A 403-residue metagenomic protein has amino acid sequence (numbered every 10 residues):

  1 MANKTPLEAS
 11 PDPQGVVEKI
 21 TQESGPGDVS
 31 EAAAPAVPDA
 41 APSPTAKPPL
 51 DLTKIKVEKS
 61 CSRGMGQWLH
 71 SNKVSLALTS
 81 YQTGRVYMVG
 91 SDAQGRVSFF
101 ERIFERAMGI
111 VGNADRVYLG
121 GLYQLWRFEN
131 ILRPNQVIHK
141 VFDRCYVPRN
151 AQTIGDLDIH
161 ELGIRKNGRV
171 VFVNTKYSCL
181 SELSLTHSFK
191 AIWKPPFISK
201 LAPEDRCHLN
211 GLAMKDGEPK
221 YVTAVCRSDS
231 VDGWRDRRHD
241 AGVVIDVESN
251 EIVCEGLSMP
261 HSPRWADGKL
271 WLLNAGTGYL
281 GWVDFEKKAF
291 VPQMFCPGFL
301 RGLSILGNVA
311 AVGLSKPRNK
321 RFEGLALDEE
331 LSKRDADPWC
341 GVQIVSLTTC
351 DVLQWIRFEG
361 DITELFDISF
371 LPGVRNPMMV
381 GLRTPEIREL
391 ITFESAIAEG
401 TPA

Functional and structural regions predicted by a protein language model:
K59-S71, I103-R116, Q152-R169, I198-K220 (+4 more regions): Beta-rich, blade/repeat-based domains predominating in secreted/periplasmic proteins but also intracellular
C61-K73, W126-V137, V222-H239, G313-D337 (+1 more regions): Short, conserved, GDST-rich strand-edge loop motifs in beta-rich repeat architectures
S62, L257-L347: Loop/turn-rich, solvent-exposed surfaces of beta-rich toroidal or solenoidal domains
L78-Y81, Y118-Q124, I164-R165, V170-Y177 (+6 more regions): Conserved beta-strand positions in repeat-built beta-propeller and related beta-rich domains
S91-A93, I131, S184-H187, V247-S249 (+2 more regions): Short loop/turn segments that connect beta-strands within beta-propeller blades
G95-G163: Blade-loop segments of beta-propeller domains
V97-R102, Q136-A151, K190-F197, C254 (+2 more regions): Beta-propeller fold detector
L347-A403: Blade-level signature of beta-propeller repeat domains, shared across WD40, Kelch, NHL, RCC1 and BNR/Asp-box propellers
